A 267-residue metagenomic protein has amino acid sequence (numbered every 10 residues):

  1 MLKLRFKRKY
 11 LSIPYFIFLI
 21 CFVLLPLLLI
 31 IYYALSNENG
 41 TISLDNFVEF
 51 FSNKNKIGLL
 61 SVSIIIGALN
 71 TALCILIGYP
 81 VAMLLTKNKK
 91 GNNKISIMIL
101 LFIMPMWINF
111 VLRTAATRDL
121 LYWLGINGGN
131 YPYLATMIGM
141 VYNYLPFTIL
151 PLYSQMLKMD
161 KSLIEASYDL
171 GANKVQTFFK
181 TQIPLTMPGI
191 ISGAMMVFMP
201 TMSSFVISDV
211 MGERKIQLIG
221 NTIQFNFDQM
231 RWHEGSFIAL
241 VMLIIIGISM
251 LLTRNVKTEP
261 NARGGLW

Functional and structural regions predicted by a protein language model:
M1-F6: Short, Lys/Arg-rich, polar N-terminal cytosolic tail immediately upstream of the first transmembrane signal-anchor
K7-E38, K54-Y131, T136-L157, L185 (+5 more regions): Membrane-water interface segments at the C-terminal ends of transmembrane alpha-helices in multi-pass inner-membrane
S36-N39, F205-W232, L266-W267: Glycine-rich helix-loop "coupling/hinge" segments at transmembrane-helix boundaries in multipass transporters
I42-F51: A short amphipathic helical element positioned immediately N-terminal to and/or at the very start of a transmembrane
K90, V256-W267: Short cytosolic juxtamembrane segments of multi-pass membrane proteins
M159-L163, N261-A262: Short glycine/proline-centered loop/turn elements that form peptide/ligand docking sites
S167: The alpha-helix within a helix-turn-helix
L170-G171, P184: Glycine/proline-centered hinge or cleavage motifs at structural transition points of membrane proteins
